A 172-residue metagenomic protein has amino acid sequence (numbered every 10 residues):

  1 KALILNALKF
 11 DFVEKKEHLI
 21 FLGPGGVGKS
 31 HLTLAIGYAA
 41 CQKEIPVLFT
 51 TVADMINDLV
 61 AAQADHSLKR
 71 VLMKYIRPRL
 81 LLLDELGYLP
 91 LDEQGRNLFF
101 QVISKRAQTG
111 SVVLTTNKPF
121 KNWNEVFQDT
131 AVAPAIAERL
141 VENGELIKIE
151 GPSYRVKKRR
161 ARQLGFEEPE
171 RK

Functional and structural regions predicted by a protein language model:
K1-R77: Conserved P-loop
T50, D54-L80, L86-K172: Replace "adjacent to P-loop NTPase cores in ATP/GTP-dependent enzymes" with "adjacent to NTP-binding cores
